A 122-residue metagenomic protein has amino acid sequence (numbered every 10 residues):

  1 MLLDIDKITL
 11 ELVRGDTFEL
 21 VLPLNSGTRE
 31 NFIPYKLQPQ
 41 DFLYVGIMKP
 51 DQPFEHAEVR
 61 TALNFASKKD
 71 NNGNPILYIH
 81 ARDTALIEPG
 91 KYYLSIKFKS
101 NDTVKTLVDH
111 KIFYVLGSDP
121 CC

Functional and structural regions predicted by a protein language model:
M1-C122: Contiguous segments within soluble domain cores/interaction surfaces
